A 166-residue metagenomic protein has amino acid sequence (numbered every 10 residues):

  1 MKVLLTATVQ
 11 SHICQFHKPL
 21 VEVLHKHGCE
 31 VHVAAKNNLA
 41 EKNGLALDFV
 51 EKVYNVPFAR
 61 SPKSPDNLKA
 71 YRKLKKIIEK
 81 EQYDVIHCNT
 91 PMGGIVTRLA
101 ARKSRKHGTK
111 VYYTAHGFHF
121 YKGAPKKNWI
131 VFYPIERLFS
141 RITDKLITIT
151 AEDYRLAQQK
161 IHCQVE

Functional and structural regions predicted by a protein language model:
M1-N37, E81: N-terminal subdomain of nucleotide-sugar transferases
K2-L4, R102-F118, E136, I147 (+1 more regions): Active-site proximal beta-strand in glycosyltransferases
F16, P65-R72, K110, F120-L138: Nucleotide-sugar donor phosphate/pyrophosphate-binding loop at the beta->alpha transition of glycosyltransferases
E22-H27, R72, I130-I147: Membrane-proximal helix-turn-helix segments that form the acceptor-binding/catalytic region of lipid-linked
A35, H87-C88, T148-I149: Short beta-strand scaffold positions
L47-E51, Y154-E166: Helix-loop-beta element that forms the nucleotide-linked donor phosphate-binding surface in glycosyltransferases
I77-D84: Glycine-rich phosphate-binding loop signature in dinucleotide/nucleotide-binding domains
C88-G94: Short His-centered aromatic/hydrophobic patch
